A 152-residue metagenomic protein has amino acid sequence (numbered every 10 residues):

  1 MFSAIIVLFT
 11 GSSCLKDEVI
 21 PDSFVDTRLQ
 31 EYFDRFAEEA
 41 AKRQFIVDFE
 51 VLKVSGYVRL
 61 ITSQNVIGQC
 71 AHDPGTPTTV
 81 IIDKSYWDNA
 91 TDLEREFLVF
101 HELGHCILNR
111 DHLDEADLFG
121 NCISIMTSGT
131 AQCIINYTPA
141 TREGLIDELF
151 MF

Functional and structural regions predicted by a protein language model:
F9-S13: C-terminal motif of bacterial Sec signal peptides marking the signal peptidase cleavage site
C14-L52, I61-A90, R110-F152: Metalloprotease/metallohydrolase-associated module, dominated by Zn2+-dependent proteases
R95-E96, S124: Residue-level detector of short, conserved catalytic/binding motifs and their immediate flanks
E96-R110: Active-site recognition of the HExxH zinc-binding catalytic motif
